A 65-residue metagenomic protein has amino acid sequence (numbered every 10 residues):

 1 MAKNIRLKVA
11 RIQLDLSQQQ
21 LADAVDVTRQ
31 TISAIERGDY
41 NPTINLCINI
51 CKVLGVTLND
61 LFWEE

Functional and structural regions predicted by a protein language model:
M1-Q13: A short, Lys/Arg-rich alpha-helix, primarily the initiator
I5, L16, P42-N45: Residue-level signal for the short linker/turn that defines the boundary of a DNA-recognition helix
I12, D23, K52: Alpha-helical residues within the helix-turn-helix
L16-A34: Short alpha-helical DNA-recognition segment
N45-D60: DNA major-groove recognition helix of helix-turn-helix/homeodomain DNA-binding modules
F62-E65: Short amphipathic recognition helices of helix-turn-helix/homeodomain-type DNA-binding modules
